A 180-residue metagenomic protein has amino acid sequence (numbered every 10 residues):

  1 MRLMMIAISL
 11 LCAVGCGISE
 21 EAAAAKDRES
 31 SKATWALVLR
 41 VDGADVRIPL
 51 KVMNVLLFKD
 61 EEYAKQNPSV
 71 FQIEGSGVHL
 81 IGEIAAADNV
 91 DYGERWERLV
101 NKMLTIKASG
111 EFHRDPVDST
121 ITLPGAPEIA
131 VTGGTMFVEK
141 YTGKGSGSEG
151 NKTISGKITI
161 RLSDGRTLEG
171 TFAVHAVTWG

Functional and structural regions predicted by a protein language model:
M5-A13: Bacterial N-terminal signal peptides
G17-E20: Bacterial signal peptide processing site
A23-K32, V117-D118, T142: Low-complexity, acidic/polar, glycine-enriched regions of mature
K26-R47: Post-signal peptide N-terminal segment of mature Sec-exported envelope proteins
V46-I48, E128-F137, R166-V174: Amphipathic hydrophobic-ligand
I48-L57: Short, surface-exposed loop motifs enriched in S/T, G, D/E and P with embedded aromatic residues
L57-G150: Surface-exposed helix/loop patches within compact recognition domains
I154-G180: Edge beta-strand at a domain terminus
